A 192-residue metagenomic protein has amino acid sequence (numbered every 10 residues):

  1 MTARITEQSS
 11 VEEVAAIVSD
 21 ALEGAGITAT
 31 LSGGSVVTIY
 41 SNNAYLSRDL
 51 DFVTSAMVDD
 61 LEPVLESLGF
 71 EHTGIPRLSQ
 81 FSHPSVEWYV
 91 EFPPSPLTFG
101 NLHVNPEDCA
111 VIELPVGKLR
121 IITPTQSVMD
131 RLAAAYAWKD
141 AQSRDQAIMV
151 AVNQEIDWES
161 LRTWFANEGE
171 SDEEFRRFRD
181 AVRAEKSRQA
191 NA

Functional and structural regions predicted by a protein language model:
M1-A192: Compositionally biased terminal segments of proteins
